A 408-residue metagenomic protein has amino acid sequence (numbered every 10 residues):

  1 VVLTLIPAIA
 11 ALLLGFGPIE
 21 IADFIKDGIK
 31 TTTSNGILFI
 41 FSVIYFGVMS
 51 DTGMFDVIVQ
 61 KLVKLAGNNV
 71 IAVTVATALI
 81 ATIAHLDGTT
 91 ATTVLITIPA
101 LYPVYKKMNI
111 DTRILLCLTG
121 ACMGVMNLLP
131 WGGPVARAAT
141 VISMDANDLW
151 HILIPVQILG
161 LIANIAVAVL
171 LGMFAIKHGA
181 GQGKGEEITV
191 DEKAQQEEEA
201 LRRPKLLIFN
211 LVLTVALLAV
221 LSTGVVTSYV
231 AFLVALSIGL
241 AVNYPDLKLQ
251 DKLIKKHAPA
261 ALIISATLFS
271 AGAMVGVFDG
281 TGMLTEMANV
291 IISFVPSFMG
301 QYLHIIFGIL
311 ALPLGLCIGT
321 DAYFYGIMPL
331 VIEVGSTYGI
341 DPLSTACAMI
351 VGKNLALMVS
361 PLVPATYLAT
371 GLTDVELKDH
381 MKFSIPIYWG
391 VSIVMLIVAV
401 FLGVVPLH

Functional and structural regions predicted by a protein language model:
V1-E20, S42-G53, L217-L249, A271-G282 (+1 more regions): Structural signal for alpha-helical transmembrane segments and their membrane-water exit/capping regions in multi-pass
L5, I9, I40, L79 (+13 more regions): Generic alpha-helical transmembrane segments of integral inner-membrane proteins, especially permease/transport modules
I9, L13, H151, P155-L253 (+1 more regions): Long, contiguous bundles of hydrophobic transmembrane helices that form the permeation core of multi-pass
P18-K106, K248-S336: Membrane-embedded alpha-helical segments and adjacent helix-loop junctions characteristic of multi-pass solute
T31-F39, L149-I165, V225-S228, S344-N354: Alpha-helical transmembrane segments
V70-I83, M108-L128, L149-I152, I158 (+2 more regions): Alpha-helical transmembrane segments of multi-pass membrane proteins
P103-V190, E197-L201, D341, A365-H408: Membrane-core helix-loop-helix motifs of multi-pass transport proteins
P130-G133, T267-E286, G339, L343-C347 (+1 more regions): Hydrophobic alpha-helical transmembrane segments in multi-pass integral membrane proteins
